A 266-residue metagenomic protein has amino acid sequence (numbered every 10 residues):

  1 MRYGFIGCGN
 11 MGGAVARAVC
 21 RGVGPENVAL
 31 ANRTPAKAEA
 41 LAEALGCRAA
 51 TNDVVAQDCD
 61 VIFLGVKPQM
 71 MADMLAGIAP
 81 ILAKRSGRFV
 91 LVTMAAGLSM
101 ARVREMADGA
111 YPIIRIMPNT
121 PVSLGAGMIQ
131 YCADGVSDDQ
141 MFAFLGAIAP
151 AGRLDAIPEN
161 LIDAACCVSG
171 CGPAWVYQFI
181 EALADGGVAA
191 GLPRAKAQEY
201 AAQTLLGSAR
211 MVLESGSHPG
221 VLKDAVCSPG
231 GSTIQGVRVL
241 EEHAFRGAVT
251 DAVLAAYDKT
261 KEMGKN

Functional and structural regions predicted by a protein language model:
M1-Q57, A126-G127, V188-A190: NAD(P)+-binding Rossmann beta1-loop-alpha1 motif at the extreme N-terminus of oxidoreductases
V15, P35, L45, D53-M128: Rossmann-like NAD(P)(H) cofactor-binding subdomain of soluble oxidoreductases
V28, A38, M71, P193-Y200 (+2 more regions): Small-residue helix-packing motif on alpha-helices
R102-P112, M128-A165, V176-E214: Internal alpha-helical scaffold of NAD(P)-dependent oxidoreductase catalytic cores
C166-A174, K223: A short glycine-threonine-serine/GTX helix/turn-capping micro-motif
A202-N266: NAD(P)-dependent Rossmann-like dehydrogenase/reductase catalytic/cofactor-binding core
